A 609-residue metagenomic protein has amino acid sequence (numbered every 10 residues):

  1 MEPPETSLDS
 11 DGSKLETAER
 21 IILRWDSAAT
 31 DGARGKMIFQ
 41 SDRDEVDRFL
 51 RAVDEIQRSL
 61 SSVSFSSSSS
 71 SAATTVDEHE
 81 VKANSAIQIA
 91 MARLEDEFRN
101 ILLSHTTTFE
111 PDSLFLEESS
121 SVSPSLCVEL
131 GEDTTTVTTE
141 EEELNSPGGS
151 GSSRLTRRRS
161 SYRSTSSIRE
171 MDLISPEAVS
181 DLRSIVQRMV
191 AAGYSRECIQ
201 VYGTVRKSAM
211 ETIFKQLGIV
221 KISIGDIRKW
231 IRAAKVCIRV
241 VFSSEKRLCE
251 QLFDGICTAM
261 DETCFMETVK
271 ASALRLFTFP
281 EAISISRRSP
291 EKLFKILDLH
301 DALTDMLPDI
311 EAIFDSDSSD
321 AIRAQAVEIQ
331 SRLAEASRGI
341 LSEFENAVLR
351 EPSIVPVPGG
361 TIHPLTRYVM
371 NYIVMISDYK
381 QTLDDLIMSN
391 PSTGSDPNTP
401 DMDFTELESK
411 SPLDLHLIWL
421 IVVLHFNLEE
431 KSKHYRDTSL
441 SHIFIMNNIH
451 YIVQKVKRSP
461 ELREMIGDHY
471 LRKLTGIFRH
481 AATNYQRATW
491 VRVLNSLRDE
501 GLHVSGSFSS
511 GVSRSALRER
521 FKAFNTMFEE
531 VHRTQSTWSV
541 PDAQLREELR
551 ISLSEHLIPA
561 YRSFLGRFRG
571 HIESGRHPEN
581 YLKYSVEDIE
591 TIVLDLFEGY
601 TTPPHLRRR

Functional and structural regions predicted by a protein language model:
M1-S10, R20-I22, E430-H434, I449-I452 (+5 more regions): Extended, charged coiled-coil "stalk/tether" helices of large eukaryotic trafficking and scaffold proteins, i.e.
M1-S286, P290-D301, I589-R609: Eukaryotic N-terminal, low-complexity and coiled-coil-prone scaffolding/targeting segments of large membrane-traffic
T6-S10, K14, R34-R48, T75-A86 (+19 more regions): Non-transmembrane, amphipathic alpha-helical segments
T17, R48-R51, E55, A86-I89 (+31 more regions): Acidic, Ser/Thr-rich intrinsically disordered and amphipathic helical segments
A29-K36, L60-T75, I101, H105-T108 (+11 more regions): Secondary-structure edge/capping motif, primarily at the C-terminal ends of alpha-helices and the immediately following
P111, Y202-K207, K215-I219, T393 (+3 more regions): Short amphipathic alpha-helical segments embedded in low-complexity Lys/Glu-rich regions
C127-E129, T136-T139, T399, A543 (+1 more regions): Eukaryotic intrinsically disordered, low-complexity regulatory segments enriched in serine/threonine with acidic
I219-L462, I466, A560-F564, F568: Extended alpha-helical solenoid scaffold regions that build the rod-like backbones of large eukaryotic assemblies
